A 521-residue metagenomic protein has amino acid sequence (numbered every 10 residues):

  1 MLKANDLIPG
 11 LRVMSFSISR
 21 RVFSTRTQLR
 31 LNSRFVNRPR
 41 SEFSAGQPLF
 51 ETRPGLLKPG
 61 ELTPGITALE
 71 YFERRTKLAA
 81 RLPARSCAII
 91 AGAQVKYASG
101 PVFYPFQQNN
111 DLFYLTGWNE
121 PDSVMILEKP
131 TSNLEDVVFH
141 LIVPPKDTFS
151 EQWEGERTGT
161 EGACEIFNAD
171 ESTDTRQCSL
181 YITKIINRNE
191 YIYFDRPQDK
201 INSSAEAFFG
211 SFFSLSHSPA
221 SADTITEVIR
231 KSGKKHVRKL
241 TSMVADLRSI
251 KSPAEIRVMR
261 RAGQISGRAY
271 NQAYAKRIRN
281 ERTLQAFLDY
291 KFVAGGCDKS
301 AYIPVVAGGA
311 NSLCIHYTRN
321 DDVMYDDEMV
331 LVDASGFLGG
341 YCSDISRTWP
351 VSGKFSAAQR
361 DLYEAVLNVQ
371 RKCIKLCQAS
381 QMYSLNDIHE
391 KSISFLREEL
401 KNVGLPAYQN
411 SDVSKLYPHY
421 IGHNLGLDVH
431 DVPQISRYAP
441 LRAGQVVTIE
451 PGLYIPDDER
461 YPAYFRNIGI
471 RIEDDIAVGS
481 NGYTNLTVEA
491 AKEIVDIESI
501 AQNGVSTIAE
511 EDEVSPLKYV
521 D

Functional and structural regions predicted by a protein language model:
L2-L11, F16-D521: Active-site neighborhoods and metal-handling regions in enzymes and metal-associated proteins
